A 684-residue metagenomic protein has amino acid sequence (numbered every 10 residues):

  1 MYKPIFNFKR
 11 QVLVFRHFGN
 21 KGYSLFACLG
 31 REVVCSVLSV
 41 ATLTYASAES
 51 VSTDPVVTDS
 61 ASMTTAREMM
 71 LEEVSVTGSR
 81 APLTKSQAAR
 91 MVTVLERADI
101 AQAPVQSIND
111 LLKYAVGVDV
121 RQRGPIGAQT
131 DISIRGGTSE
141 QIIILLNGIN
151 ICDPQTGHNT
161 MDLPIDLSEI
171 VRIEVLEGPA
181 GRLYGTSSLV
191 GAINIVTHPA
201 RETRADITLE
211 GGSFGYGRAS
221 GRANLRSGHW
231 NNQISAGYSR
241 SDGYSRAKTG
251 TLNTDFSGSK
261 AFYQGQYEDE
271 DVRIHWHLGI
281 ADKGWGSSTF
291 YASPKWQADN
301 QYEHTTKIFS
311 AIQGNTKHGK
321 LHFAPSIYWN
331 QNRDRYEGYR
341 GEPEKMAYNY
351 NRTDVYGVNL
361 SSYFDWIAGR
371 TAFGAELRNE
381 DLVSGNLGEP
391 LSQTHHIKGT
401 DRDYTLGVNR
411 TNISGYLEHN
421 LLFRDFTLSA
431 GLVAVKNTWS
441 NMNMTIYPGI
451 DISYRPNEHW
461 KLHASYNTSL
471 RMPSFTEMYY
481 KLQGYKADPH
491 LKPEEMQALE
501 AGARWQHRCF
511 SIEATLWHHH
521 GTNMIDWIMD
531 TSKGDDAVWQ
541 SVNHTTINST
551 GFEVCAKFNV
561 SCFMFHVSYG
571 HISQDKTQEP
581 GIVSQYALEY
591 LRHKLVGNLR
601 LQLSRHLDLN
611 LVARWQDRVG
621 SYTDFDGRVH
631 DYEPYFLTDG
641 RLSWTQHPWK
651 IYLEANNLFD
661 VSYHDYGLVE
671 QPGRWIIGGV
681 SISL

Functional and structural regions predicted by a protein language model:
V51-A101, N109, S139, K317: Short, acidic, small-residue-rich periplasmic hinge/interaction motif at the N-terminus of Gram-negative outer-membrane
D131, I149-E177: Short acidic/polar hinge/loop motifs at secondary-structure boundaries that mediate gating or recognition
I165-T208: A beta-strand signature from Gram-negative outer-membrane beta-barrel systems, especially the internal plug domain
A192, T197-L225, A236, T251-T254: Short strand-turn segments of transmembrane beta-barrel domains in outer membranes, especially the first one or two
S241-K248, L252-G258, R273-F323, W329-D354 (+1 more regions): Flexible loop and strand-edge segments within Gram-negative outer membrane beta-barrel domains
S293-K317, N351-T353, V408, N441 (+5 more regions): Outer-membrane beta-barrel signature, preferentially recognizing the C-terminal barrel domain of Gram-negative
A368, E376, K398-T522, H566-S568 (+3 more regions): Structural signature of Gram-negative outer-membrane beta-barrels, strongest in the C-terminal barrel of TonB-dependent
L422-T427, H518-H520, V542-T623, F659 (+1 more regions): Gram-negative outer-membrane beta-barrel transporters
